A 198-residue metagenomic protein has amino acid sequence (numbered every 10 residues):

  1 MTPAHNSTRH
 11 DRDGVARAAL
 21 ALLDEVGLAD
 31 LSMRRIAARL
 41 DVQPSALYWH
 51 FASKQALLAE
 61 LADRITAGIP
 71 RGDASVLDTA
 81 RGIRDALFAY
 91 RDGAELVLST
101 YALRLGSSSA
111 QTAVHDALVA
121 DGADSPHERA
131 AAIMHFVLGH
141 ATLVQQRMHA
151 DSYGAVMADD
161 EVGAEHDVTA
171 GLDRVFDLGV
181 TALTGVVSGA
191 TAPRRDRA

Functional and structural regions predicted by a protein language model:
M1-R35, R39, A52-A56: Basic, helix-initiating cap at the start of DNA-binding domains
M1-T2, Q146-A198: C-terminal peripheral helix-coil segments that are non-catalytic and often amphipathic
L23, F51, L58-I65, Y101 (+2 more regions): Alpha-helical DNA-contacting segments of helix-turn-helix folds
Q43-P44: Short coil turns linking two alpha-helices in DNA-binding domains
A62-G82: Amphipathic alpha-helical linker/stalk segments
D78, L98-A132, T142-V144, H149-A158 (+1 more regions): Amphipathic alpha-helical packing segments from all-alpha helical-bundle domains
L87: Phosphate/adenylate-binding glycine loop and adjacent helical scaffold
